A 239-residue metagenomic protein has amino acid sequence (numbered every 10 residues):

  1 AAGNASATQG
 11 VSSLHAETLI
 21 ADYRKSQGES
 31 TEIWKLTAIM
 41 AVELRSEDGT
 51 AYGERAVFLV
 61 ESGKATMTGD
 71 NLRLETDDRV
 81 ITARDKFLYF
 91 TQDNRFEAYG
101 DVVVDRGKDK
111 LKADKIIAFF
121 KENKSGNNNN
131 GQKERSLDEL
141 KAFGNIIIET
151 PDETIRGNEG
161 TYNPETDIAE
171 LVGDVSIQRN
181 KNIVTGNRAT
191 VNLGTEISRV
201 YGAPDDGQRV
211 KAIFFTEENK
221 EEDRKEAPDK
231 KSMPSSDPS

Functional and structural regions predicted by a protein language model:
A1-S239: Mature-chain termini and adjacent capping regions
